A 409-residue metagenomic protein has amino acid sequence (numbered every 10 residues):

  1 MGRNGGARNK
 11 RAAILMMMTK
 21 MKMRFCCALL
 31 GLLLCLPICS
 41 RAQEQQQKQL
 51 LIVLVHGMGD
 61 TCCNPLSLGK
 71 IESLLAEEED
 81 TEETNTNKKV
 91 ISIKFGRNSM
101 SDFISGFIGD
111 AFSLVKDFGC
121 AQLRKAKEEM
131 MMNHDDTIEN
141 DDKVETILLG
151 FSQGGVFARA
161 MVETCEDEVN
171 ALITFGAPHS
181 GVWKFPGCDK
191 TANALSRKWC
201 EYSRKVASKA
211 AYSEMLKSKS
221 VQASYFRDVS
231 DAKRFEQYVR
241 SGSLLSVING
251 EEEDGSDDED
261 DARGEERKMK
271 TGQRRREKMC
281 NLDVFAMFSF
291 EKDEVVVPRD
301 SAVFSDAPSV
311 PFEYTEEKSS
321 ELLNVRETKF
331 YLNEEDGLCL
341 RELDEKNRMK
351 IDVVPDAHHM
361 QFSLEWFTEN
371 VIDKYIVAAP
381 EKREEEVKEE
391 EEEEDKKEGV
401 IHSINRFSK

Functional and structural regions predicted by a protein language model:
M1-L30: Classical eukaryotic N-terminal signal peptides for Sec-dependent ER targeting/secretion, especially the positively
L33-K48: N-terminal signal peptide
Q47-D80: Short, surface-exposed "cap/lid" segments of acyl-processing enzymes
H56, G119-R234: Serine-dependent carboxylesterase/thioesterase catalytic core of lipase-like alpha/beta-hydrolase/SGNH enzymes
G57-T61, R97-S99, Q153-V156, A177-G181 (+2 more regions): Solvent-exposed loop/turn segments at secondary-structure junctions within structured extracellular/periplasmic domains
E79-M100: Conserved alpha/beta-hydrolase
G119-M130, V239-R276, E334: A Trp-anchored, charged/polar loop motif used as the substrate-binding/catalytic surface of acyl/ester-handling
S256-R263, M269-E389, E393-K409: C-terminal catalytic-base region of ester-bond hydrolases, centering on the histidine of the charge-relay
